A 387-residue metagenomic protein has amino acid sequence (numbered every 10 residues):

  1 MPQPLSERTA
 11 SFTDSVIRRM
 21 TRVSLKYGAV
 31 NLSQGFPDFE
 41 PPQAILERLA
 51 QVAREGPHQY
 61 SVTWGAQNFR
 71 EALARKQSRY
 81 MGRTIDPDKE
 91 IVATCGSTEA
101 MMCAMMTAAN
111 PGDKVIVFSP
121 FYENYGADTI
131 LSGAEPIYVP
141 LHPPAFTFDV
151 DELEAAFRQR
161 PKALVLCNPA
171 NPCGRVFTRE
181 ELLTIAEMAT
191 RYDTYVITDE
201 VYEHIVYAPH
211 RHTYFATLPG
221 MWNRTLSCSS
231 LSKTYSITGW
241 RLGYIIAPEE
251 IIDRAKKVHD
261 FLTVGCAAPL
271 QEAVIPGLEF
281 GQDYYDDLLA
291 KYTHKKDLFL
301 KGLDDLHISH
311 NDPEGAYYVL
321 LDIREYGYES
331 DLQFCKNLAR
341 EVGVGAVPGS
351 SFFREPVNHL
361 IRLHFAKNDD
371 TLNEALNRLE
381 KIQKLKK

Functional and structural regions predicted by a protein language model:
P2-L5, A10-T13, M20-G28, S33-V52 (+2 more regions): PLP-dependent class I/II
G56-Y60: A short acidic, glycine-rich active-site loop that binds or catalyzes chemistry on phosphate/adenosine moieties
W64-G65: Short beta-strand to alpha-helix junction loop
F69-R70: Class I S-adenosyl-L-methionine
